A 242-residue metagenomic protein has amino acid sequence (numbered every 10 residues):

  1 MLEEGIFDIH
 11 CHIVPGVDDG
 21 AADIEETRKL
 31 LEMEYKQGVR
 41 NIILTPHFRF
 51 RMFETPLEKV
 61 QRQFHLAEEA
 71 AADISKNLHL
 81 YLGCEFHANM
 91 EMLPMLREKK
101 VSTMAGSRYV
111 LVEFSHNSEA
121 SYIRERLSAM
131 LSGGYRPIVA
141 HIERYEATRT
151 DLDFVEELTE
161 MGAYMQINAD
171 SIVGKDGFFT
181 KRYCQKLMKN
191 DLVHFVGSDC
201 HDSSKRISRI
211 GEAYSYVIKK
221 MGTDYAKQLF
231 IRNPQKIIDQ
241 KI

Functional and structural regions predicted by a protein language model:
M1-G16, L152-N168: Mobile, glycine- and charge-enriched loop segments and immediately flanking short secondary-structure elements within
M1-N77: An N-terminally biased module of ancient metal coordination in phosphate/nucleic-acid-related enzymes
F7-I9, I43-T45, Y81-C84, I138-A140 (+2 more regions): Active-site neighborhood of phospho(di)ester-bond hydrolases with catalytic His/Asp-centered motifs
Y35, L131, M188-K189: Non-catalytic positions within long, well-ordered alpha-helices that form the structural scaffold/packing of enzyme
F48-M52, H87-N89, R144-T148, I172-K175 (+1 more regions): Active-site environment of divalent metal-dependent phosphoester hydrolases
F53-Q166: Extended substrate/RNA-proximal surfaces in nucleic-acid metabolism proteins
L192-S208: Short acidic/histidine-rich active-site segments
I210, Y214-I242: Mid-to-C-terminal alpha-helical segments outside catalytic/metal-binding sites
